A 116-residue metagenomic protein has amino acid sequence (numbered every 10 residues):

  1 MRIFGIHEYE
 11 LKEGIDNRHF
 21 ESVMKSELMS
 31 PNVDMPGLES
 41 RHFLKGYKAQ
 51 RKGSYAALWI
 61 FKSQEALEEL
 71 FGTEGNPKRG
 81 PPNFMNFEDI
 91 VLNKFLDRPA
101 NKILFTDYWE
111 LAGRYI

Functional and structural regions predicted by a protein language model:
M1-F4, P36, K52: Coil-to-beta-strand transition motifs
R2-E10, A56: Active-site-flanking beta-strand signature of metal-NTP-handling nucleotidyl enzymes and homologous cyclase-like
E10-V23: Short, surface-exposed ligand-recognition loops at beta-strand->loop->(often short) alpha-helix junctions that present
E13-I15, Y47, S63-E65: Feature marks short, surface-exposed loop/turn motifs that line or immediately flank catalytic pockets and channel
S26, N32-E39, Q50, I60-T106 (+1 more regions): An amphipathic, aromatic/His-enriched active-site/gating alpha helix that lines ligand/cofactor pockets
R41-F43, A56-W59: Hydrophobic/aromatic beta-strand elements that line small-molecule binding cavities or substrate pockets in beta-rich
L44-R51: A short beta-turn/loop motif at secondary-structure boundaries
